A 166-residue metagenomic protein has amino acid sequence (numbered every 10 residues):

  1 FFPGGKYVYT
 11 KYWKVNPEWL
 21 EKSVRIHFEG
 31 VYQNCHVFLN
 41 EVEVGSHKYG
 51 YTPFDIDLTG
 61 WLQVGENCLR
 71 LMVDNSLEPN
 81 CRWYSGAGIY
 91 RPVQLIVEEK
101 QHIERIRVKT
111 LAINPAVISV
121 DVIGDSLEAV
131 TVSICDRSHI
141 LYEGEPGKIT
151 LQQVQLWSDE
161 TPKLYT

Functional and structural regions predicted by a protein language model:
F1-P3, T110-A112, Q155-E160: Short, solvent-exposed beta-strand/turn "edge" segments of beta-rich domains on protein surfaces
P3-I103, L127: Accessory beta-strand-rich segments of carbohydrate-active enzymes
V15, F28, L58, V73 (+4 more regions): Hydrophobic residues in beta-strands and at strand termini
G50, A112-A116, E143-E145: Ser/Thr- and Asn-enriched, surface-exposed coil loops between beta-strands
L62-E66, D121-T166: Extended acidic/polar, glycine-enriched regions that form or flank non-catalytic beta-rich accessory modules
E99-S126: Surface beta-strand/loop "capping" patches
